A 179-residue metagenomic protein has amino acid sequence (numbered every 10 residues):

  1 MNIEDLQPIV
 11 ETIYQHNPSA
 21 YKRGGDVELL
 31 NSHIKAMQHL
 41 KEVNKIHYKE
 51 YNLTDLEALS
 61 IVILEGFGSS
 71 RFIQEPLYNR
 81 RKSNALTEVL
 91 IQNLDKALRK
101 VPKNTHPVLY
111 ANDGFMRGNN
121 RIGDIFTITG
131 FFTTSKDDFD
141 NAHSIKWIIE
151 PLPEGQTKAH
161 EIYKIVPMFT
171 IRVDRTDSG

Functional and structural regions predicted by a protein language model:
M1-G179: Mono-ADP-ribosyltransferase
